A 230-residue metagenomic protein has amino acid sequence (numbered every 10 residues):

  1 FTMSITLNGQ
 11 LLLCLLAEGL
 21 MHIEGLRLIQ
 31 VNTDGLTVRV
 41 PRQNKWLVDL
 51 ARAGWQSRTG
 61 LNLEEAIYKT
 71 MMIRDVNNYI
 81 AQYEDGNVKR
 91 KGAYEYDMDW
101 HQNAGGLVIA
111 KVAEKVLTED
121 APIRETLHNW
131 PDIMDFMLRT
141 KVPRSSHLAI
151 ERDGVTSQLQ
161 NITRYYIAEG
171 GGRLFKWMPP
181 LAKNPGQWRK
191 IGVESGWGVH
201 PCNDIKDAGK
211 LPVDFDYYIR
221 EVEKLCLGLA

Functional and structural regions predicted by a protein language model:
F1-A17: Conserved pre-motif C helix in the palm subdomain of viral-like polymerases
S4, M21, R42: Acidic/histidine-rich catalytic cores and adjacent linkers of DNA breakage/strand-transfer/modification proteins
L15-E24, L50-R58: Generic non-transmembrane alpha-helical segments
G25-V40: Catalytic palm active-site di-aspartate
K45-A230: C-terminal, non-catalytic extensions of nucleic-acid polymerases
